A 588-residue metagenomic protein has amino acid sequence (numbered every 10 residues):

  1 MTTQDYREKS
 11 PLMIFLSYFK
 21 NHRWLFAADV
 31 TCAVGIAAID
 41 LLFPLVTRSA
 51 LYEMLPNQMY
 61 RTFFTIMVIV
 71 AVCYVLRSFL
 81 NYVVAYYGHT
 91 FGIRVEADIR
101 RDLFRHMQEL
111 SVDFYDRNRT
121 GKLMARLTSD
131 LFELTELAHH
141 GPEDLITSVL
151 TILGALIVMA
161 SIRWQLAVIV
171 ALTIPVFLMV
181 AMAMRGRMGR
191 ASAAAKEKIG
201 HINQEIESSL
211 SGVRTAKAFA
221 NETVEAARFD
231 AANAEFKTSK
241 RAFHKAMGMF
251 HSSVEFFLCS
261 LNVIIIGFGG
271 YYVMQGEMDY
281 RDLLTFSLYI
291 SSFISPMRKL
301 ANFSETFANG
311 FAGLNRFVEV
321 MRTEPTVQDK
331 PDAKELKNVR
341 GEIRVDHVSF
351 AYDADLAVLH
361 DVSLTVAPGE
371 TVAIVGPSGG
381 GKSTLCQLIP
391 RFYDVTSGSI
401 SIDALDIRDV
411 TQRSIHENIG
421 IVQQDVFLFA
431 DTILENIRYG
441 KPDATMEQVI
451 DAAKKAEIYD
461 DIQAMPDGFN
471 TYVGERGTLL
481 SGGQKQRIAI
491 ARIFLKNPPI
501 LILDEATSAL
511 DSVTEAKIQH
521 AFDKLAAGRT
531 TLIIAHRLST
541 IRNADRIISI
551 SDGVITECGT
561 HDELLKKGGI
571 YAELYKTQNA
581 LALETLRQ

Functional and structural regions predicted by a protein language model:
P11, F19, V84, G88-G92 (+3 more regions): Juxtamembrane loop-to-helix connectors within ABC transporter transmembrane domains
K20, F26-L80, A160-Q165, G276-Y280: Transmembrane helix-loop-helix hairpins at lipid-water interfaces of multipass membrane proteins, especially the type-1
W24, V112-D113, S129-A138, P142 (+7 more regions): An intracellular "coupling" helix at the cytosolic face of ABC transporter transmembrane type-1 domains
T31, G35, I39-F43, V68 (+4 more regions): Hydrophobic alpha-helical transmembrane segments of ABC transporter permease domains
P56-I66, V158-L172, A246-N315, V320-M321: Helix-loop-helix
C73-G92, E143-L150, A171-A195, S209 (+4 more regions): Alpha-helical transmembrane segments of multi-pass membrane proteins
L103, M107, A216, F317 (+1 more regions): Helix-loop junctions and hydrophobic alpha-helical segments within the transmembrane domains of large membrane
D329-K330, L336-Q588: ABC-type nucleotide-binding domain
